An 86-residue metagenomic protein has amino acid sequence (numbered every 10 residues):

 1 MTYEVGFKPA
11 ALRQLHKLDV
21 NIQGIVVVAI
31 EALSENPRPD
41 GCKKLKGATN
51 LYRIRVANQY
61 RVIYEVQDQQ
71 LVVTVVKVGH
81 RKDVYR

Functional and structural regions predicted by a protein language model:
M1-V28, P39, K43, R55-R61 (+1 more regions): Enriched for short, Lys/Arg-rich terminal
K46-N50: Amphipathic, hydrophobic secondary-structure cores in small proteins
